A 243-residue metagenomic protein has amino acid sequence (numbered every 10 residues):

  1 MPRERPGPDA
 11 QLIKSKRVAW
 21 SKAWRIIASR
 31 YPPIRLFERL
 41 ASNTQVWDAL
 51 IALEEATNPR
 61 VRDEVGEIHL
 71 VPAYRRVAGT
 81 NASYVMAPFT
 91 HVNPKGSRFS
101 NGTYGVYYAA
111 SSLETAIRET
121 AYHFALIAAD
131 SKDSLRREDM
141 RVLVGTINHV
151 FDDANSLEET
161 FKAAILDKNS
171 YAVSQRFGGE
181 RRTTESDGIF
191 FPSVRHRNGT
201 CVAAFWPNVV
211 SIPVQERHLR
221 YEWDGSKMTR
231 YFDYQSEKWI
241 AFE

Functional and structural regions predicted by a protein language model:
M1-S100, Y122-E243: Active-site and NAD+-binding cores of ADP-ribose-processing enzymes
G105-A109: A short, exposed loop/beta-hairpin motif centered on an aromatic-Gly-Thr core
S111-L113: Internal, conserved structured core segments that host functional sites
